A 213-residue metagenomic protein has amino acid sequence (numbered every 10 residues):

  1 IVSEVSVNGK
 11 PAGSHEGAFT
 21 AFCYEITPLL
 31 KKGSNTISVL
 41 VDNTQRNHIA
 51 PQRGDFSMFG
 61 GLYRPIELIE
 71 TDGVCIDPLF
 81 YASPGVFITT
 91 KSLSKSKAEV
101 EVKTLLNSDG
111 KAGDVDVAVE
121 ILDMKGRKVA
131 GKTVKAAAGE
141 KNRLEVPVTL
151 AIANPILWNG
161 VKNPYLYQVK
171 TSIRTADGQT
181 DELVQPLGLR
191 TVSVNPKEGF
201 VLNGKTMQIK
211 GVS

Functional and structural regions predicted by a protein language model:
I1-G85, D109, M124: Accessory beta-strand-rich segments of carbohydrate-active enzymes
I1-N8, G13-E16, C23, G73-F87 (+3 more regions): Active-site-adjacent substrate/metal-binding segments within catalytic domains of carbohydrate-active enzymes
V7, K95-A137, N142-V148, V169: Beta-strand-rich binding/interaction modules
L30-S34, L150-Q168: Short glycine/proline/serine/threonine-rich loop/turn segments at secondary-structure transition edges
S38-L40, Q168-S172: Extracellular recognition modules
D42-I49, R174-E182: Short acidic/polar inter-strand loop motif in beta-rich domains
L62, V129-K132, L144, T180-V184: Extracellular and select intracellular beta-sandwich modules with Ser/Thr-enriched, small-residue motifs on
I69, K135-A137, P186-R190: Short beta-strand edge segments in extracellular beta-sheet folds
